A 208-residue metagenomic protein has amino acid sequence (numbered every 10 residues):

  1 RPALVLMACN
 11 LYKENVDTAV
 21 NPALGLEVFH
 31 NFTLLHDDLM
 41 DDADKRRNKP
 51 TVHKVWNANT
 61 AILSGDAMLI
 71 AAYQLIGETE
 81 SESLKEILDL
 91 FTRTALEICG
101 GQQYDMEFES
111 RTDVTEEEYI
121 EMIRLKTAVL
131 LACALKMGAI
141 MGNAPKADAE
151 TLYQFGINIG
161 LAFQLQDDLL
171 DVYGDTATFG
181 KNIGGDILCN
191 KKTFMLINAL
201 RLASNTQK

Functional and structural regions predicted by a protein language model:
R1-N205: Mg2+-dependent prenyl diphosphate-binding active-site environment of isoprenoid biosynthetic enzymes
K208: Catalytic-core signal marking the mid-to-C-terminal active-site face
